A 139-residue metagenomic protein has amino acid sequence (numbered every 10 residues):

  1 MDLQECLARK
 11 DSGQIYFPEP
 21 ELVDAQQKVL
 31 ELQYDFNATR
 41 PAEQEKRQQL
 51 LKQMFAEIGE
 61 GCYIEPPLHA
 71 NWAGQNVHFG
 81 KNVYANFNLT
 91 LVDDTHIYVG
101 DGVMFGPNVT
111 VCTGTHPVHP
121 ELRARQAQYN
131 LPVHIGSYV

Functional and structural regions predicted by a protein language model:
M1-G61: Terminal amphipathic alpha-helical/low-complexity segments used for targeting or macromolecular assembly
Q33-F36, A56, C62, N76 (+2 more regions): N-terminal start-of-chain detector that recognizes signal peptides and the immediate post-cleavage beginning
L68-F79, Y84-V139: Flexible, glycine/small-residue-enriched loop-and-beta-strand segment within the central core of proteins
